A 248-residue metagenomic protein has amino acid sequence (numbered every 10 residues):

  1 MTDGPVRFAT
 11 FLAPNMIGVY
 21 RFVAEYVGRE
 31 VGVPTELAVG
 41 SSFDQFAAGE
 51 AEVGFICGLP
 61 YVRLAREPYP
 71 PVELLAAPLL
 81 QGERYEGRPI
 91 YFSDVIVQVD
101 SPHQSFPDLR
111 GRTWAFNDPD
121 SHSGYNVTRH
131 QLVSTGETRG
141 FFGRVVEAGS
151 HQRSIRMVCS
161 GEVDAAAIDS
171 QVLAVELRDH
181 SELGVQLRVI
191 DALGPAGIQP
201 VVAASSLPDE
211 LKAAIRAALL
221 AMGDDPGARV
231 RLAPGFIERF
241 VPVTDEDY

Functional and structural regions predicted by a protein language model:
P5, T10, A76-Y85, P89-F92 (+2 more regions): Periplasmic-binding protein-like
P5-E30, G40, L59, G87-S154 (+4 more regions): Bilobed "Venus flytrap"/periplasmic-binding protein-like clamshell domains and structurally analogous long
T35-L37, V145, L187-V189: Generic structural signal for residues in well-ordered beta-strands
S42-A47, P60-Y61, H151-M157, V163: Short, hydrophobic alpha-helical packing/hinge segments within bilobed ligand-binding/sensory domains
A47-D108: Acidic, polar ligand-binding/catalytic clefts
E50, T113, E162: Conserved functional loop/turn residues at catalytic and ligand-binding sites
F55-Y69, V133-S134, C159, D164-G184: A ligand-binding cleft/hinge motif common to bilobed small-molecule-binding domains
L220-P234: Periplasmic-binding protein-like
